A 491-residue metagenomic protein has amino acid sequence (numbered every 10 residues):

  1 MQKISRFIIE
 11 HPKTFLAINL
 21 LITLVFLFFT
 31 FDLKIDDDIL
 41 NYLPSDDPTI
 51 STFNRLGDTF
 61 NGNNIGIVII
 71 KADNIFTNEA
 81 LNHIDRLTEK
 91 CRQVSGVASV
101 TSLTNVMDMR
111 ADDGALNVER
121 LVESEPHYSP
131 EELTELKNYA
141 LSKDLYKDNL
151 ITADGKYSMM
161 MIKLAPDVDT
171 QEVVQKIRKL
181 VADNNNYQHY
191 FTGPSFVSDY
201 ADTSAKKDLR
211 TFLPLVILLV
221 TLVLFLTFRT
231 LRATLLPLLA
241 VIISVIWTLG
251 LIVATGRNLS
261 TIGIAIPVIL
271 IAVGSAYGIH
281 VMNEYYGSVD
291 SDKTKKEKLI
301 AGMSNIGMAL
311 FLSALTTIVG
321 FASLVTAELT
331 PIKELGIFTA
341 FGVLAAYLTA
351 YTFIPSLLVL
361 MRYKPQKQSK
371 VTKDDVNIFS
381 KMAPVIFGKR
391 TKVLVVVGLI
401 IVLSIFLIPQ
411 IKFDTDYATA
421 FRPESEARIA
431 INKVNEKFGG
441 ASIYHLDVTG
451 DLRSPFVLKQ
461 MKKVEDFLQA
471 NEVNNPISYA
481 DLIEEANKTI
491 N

Functional and structural regions predicted by a protein language model:
M1-D37, S356, K364, S369-Y417 (+1 more regions): Signature of alpha-helical transmembrane segments and their immediate interfacial
E10, T203-L259, T326-T330: Interfacial segments of transmembrane alpha-helices in multi-pass membrane proteins
A17, A254, G274-N283, G307-T326 (+1 more regions): Transmembrane alpha-helices and their membrane-interface boundaries in multi-pass membrane transporters and channels
N54, D58, P126-L226, T230 (+3 more regions): Extracytoplasmic
E79, T88-I151, S158, V173 (+1 more regions): Alpha-helical transmembrane helix bundles of large polytopic membrane transport and channel proteins
T221-F225, V241-I242, N258-I279, A322 (+1 more regions): Hydrophobic transmembrane alpha-helices
S288-L315: Helix-loop junctions and hydrophobic alpha-helical segments within the transmembrane domains of large membrane
K389-N491: Juxtamembrane segments of multi-pass membrane proteins
